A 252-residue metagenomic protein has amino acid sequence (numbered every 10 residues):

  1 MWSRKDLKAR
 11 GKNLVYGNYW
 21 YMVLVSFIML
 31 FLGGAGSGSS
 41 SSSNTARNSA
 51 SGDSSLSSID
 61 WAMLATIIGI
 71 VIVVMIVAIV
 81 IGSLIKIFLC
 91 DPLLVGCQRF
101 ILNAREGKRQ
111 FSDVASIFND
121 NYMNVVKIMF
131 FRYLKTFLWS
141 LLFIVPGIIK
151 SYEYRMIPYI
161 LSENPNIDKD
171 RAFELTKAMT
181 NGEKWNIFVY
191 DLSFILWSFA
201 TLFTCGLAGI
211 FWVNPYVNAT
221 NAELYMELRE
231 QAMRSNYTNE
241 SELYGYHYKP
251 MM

Functional and structural regions predicted by a protein language model:
M1-M252: Hydrophobic alpha-helical membrane segments
